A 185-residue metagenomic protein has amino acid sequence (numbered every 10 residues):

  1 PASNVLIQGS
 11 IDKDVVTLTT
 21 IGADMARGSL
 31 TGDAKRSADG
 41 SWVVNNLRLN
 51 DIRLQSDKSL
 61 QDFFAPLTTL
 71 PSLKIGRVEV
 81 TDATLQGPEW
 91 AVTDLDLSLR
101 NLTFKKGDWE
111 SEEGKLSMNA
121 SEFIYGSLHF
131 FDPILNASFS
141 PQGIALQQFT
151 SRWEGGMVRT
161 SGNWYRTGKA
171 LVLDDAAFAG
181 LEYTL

Functional and structural regions predicted by a protein language model:
P1-T84, E110-L185: Small-residue helix/turn framework positions
Q86-K105: Short, solvent-exposed loop/hinge segments that bridge or flank secondary-structure elements
